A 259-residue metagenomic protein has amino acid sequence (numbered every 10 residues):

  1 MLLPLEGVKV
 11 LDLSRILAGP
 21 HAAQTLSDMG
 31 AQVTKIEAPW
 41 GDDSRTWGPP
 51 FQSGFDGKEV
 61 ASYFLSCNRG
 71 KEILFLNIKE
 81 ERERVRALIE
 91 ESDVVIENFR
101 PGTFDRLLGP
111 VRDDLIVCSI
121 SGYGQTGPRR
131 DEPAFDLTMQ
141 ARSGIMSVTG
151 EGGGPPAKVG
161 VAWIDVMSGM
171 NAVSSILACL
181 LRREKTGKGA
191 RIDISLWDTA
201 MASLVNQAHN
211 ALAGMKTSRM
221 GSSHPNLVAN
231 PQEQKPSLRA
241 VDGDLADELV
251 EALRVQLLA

Functional and structural regions predicted by a protein language model:
M1-K185, A211-M215, R219, A246: N-terminal helix-loop segment corresponding to the beta1-alpha1 unit of nucleotide/adenylate-binding folds
F64, G189-R191, A229-P231: Short, acidic/polar N-cap/turn motifs at the starts of alpha helices
L107-L108, G189-W197: Beta-strand segments within the central parallel beta-sheet cores of soluble alpha/beta enzyme folds
M201-L204: Selective recognition of specific alpha-helical transmembrane segments in multi-pass small-molecule
Q207: Charged, often glycine-rich, active-site loop that binds/positions anionic groups
N210-L249: Alpha-helical interface/anchor segments and their boundary "cap" residues
D244-L245, V255-L258: Periodic, rod-like helical contexts
